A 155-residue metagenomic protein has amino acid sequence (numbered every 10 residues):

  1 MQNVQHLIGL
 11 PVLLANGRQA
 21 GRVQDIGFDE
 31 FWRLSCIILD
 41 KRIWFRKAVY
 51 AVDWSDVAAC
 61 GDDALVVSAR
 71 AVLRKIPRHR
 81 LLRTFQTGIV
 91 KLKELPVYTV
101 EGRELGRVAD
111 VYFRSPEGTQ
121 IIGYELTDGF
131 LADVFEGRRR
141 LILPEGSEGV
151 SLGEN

Functional and structural regions predicted by a protein language model:
M1-N155: Peripheral interaction segments used for macromolecular assembly
